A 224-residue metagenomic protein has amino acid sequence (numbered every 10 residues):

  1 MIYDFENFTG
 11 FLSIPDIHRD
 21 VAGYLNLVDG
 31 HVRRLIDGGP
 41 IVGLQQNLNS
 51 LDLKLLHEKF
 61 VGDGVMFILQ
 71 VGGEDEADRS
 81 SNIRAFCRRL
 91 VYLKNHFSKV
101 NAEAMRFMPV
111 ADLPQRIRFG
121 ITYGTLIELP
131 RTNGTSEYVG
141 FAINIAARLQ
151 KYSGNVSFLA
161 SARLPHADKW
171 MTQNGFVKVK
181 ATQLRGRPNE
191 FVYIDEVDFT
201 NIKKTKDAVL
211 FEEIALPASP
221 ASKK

Functional and structural regions predicted by a protein language model:
M1-R88: Catalytic NTP-binding/metal-coordinating core of nucleotidyl cyclase/transferase enzymes
E6, G124-L126, N144, R163: Alpha-helix/helix-capping structural signal
F11, I68, L129, A167-D168: Residues that scaffold the ATP/ADP-binding catalytic core of kinase and kinase-like folds
G43-S81, K99-F141: Catalytic core of nucleotidyl cyclases, primarily class III adenylyl/guanylyl cyclases
N82-N101: Extracellular-facing segments of soluble proteins and assemblies that are Gly/Ser/Thr-biased and enriched in aromatics
I143-N144, R185: C-terminal or late-domain output modules
L149: Extracellular/oxidizing-compartment recognition motifs
G154-K224: Intrinsically disordered, glycine/charged-rich C-terminal tails and inter-domain linkers that flank nucleotidyl cyclase
